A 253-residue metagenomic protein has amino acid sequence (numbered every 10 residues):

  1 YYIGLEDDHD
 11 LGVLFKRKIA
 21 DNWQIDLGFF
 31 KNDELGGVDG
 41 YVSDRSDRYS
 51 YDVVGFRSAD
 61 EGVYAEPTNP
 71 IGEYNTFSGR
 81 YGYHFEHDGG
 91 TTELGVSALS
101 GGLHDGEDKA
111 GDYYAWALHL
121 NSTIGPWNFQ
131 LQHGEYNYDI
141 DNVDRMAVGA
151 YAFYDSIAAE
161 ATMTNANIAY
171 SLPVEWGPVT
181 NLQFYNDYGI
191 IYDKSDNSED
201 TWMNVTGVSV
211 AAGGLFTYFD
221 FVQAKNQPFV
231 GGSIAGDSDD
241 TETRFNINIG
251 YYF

Functional and structural regions predicted by a protein language model:
Y1-R80, S238, T243: Surface-exposed coil loops of outer-membrane beta-barrel proteins
D7-L11, E73-F77, A110-W116, T123 (+3 more regions): Residues that define the transmembrane beta-barrel architecture of outer-membrane proteins
L14-K18, D26, G82-H84, H119-T123 (+3 more regions): Transmembrane beta-barrel domains of outer membrane proteins
D21-Q24, E86-T92, G125-P126, L172-L182 (+1 more regions): Short loop/turn motifs that connect adjacent beta-strands in outer-membrane beta-barrel proteins
I25-L27, T92-V96, L118, W127-L131 (+5 more regions): Transmembrane beta-strands of outer-membrane beta-barrel proteins
F29-D33, F85, A98-H104, I124-P126 (+6 more regions): Transmembrane beta-strands of outer-membrane beta-barrel pores
S50-E66, V143-A224, P228-V230: Outer membrane beta-barrel transmembrane domains
A166-I168, D239-F253: Outer-membrane beta-barrel "beta-signal"
